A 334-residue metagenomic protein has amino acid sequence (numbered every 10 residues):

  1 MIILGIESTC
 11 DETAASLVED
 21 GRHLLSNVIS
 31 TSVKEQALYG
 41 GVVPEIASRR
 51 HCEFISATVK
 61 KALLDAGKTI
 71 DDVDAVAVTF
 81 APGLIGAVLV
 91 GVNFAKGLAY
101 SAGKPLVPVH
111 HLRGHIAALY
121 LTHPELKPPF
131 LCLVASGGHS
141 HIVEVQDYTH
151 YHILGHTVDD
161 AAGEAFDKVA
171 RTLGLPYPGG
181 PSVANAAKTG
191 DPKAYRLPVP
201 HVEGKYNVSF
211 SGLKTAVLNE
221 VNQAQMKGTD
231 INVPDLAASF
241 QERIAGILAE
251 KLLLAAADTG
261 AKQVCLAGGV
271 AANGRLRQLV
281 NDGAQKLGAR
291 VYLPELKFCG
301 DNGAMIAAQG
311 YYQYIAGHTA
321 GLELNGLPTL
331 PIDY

Functional and structural regions predicted by a protein language model:
I2, S8-T9, S16, S26 (+4 more regions): A short helix-loop
I2-P82, H111, H115: N-terminal beta-alpha supersecondary unit
T69, N185-V264, N273-L287, Y314 (+1 more regions): A contiguous, well-structured pocket-lining segment that forms one wall/lid of small-molecule binding clefts in soluble
I70-F80, T259-V270, Y292-E295: Short glycine-rich phosphate-binding loop at a beta-alpha junction
V78-K104, L121, G274-G283: Short Gly/Thr/Asp-enriched flexible loops that form oxyanion-binding sites at enzyme active sites
P108-V109, N281-I306: Conserved phosphate-binding/catalytic loops in two-lobed NTP-binding clefts
V109-L131, Q309: Conserved phosphate-binding catalytic cores of ATP/NTP-utilizing and phosphoryl-transfer enzymes
H115, P294-I332: Glycine-rich phosphate-binding/hydrolytic loop that grips phosphoryl groups
